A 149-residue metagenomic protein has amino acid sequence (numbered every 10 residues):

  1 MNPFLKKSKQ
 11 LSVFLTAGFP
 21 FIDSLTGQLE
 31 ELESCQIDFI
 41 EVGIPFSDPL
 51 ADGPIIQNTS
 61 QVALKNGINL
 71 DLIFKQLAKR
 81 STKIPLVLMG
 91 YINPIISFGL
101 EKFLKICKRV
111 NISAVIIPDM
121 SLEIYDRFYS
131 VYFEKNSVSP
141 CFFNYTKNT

Functional and structural regions predicted by a protein language model:
M1-F19, G53-P54, T59, S81-M89: N-terminal small/glycine-rich loop or linker at the start of catalytic domains across soluble metabolic enzymes
M1-L5, S47-N58, K65-A78, I95-K102 (+2 more regions): Active-site-adjacent beta->alpha loops and helix N-cap segments on the catalytic face of soluble alpha/beta enzymes
L11-L25, V87-G99, S139-N148: Active-site mouth loops of central-metabolism enzymes
S12, D38-E41, I116, C141: Conserved beta-strand positions in the central sheet of alpha/beta enzyme cores
V13, L32, I40-G43, C107: Conserved, mostly hydrophobic/aromatic
G18-S34, G67-L72, G99-K102: Glycine-rich anion/phosphate-binding loops
L32, R80, C107, Y132-F133: Generic structural signal for hydrophobic
